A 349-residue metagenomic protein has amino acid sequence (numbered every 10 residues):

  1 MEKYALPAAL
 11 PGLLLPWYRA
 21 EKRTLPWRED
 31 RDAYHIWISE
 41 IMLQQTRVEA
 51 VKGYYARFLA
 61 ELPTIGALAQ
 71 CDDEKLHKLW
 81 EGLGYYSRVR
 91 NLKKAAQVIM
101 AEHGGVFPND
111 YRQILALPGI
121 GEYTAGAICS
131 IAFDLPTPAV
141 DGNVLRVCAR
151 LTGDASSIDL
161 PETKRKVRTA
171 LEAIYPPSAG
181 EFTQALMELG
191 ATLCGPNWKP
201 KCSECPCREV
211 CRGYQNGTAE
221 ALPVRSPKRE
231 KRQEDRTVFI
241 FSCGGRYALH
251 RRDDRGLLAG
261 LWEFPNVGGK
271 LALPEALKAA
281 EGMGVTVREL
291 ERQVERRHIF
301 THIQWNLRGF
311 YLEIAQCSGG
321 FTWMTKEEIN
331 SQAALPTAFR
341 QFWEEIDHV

Functional and structural regions predicted by a protein language model:
M1-R23, E29, A191-V349: Intrinsically disordered, low-complexity, charged terminal extensions of DNA damage-control enzymes
E2-S203, C207-N216, E220, V285-T286: Catalytic cores of DNA base-excision repair glycosylases
